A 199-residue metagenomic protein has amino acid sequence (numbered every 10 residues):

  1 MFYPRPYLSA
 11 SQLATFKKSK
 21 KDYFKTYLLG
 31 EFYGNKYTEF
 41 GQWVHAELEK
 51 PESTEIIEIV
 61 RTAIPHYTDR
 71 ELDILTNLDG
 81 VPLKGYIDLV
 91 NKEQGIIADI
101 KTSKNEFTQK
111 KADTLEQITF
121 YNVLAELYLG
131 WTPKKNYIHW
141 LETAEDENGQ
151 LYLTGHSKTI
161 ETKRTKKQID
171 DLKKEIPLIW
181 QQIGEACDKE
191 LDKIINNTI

Functional and structural regions predicted by a protein language model:
M1-K92: Metal-dependent nuclease catalytic cores that hydrolyze phosphodiester bonds in DNA/RNA, characterized by
Y7-L8, D79, E126-I199: Metal-dependent nuclease catalytic regions and adjoining charged, substrate-binding loops involved in nucleic-acid end
K21-L28, A98-T102, Y152-K158: Short acidic (Asp/Glu) and glycine-rich catalytic loops that position anionic groups and cofactors
T26, A46, I96, F120-L127: Residue-level signal for well-ordered alpha-helical scaffold segments within enzymatic catalytic domains
L29, E52, T102, E126-G130 (+1 more regions): Hydrophobic/aromatic-lined pockets within catalytic cores
G30, S103-N105, E142-E145: Short, solvent-exposed loop/turn segments at secondary-structure junctions
F32, K36, T108-D113, R164: Conserved aromatic-histidine-acidic binding/catalytic patches
L75-I118, V123: Non-catalytic protein-protein interaction segments used by genome-maintenance enzymes to assemble and couple activities
